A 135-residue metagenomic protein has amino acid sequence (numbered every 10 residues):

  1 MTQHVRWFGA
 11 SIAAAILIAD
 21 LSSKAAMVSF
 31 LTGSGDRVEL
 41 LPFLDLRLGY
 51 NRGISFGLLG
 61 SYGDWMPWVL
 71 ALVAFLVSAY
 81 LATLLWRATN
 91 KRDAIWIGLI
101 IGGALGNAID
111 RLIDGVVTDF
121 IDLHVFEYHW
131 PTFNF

Functional and structural regions predicted by a protein language model:
M1-F135: Alpha-helical transmembrane bundles and membrane-interface segments of multipass inner-membrane proteins
